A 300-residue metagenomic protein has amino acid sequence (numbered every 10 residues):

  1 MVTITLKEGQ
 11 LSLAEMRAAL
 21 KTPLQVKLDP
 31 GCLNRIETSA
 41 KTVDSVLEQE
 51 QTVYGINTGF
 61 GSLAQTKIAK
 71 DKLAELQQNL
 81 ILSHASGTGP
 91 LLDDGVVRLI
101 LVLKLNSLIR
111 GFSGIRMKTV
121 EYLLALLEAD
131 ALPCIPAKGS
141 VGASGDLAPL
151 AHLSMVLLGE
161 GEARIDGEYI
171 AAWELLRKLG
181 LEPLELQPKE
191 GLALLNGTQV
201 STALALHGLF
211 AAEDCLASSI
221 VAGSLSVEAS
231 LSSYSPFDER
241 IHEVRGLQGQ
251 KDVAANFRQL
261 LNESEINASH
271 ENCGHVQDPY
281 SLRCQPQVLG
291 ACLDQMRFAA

Functional and structural regions predicted by a protein language model:
M1-E50: N- or domain-start disorder-to-order transition segments that initiate the globular core
M1-R17, S83-I100: Polybasic, low-complexity association/targeting segments
T3-L13, L176-N196, N256, L260-E271: Acidic, low-complexity proline/glycine-rich segments
L28, L73, T119: Expand to "…catalyze enediolate/carbanion chemistry for C-C bond making/breaking, isomerization, decarboxylation
S62-Q77: Glycine-rich loop at the start of a catalytic domain that most often binds anionic cofactors/ligands
A85-D93, V97-L247: Active-site cavity-forming subdomains of large catalytic enzyme subunits
V227-A300: Accessory "access/gating" subregions that flank catalytic or transport cores
